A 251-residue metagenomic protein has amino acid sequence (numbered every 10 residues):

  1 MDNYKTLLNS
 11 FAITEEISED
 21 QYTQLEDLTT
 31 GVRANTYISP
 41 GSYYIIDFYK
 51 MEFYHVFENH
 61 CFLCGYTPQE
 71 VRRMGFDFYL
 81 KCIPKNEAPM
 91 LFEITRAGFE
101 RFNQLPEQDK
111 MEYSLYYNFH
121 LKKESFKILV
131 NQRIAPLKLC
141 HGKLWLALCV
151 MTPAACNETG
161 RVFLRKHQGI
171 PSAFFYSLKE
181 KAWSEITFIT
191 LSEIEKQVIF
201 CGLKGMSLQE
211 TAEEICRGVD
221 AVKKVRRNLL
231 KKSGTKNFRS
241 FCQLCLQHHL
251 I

Functional and structural regions predicted by a protein language model:
M1-E19: Short, low-complexity N-terminal regulatory "tails/caps" that precede and couple sensory modules
Q21-F78, I170-Y176: PAS-family sensory domain signal
C61-F62, L80, A88, L230: Sensory helix hotspots in PAS and closely related PAS-like folds
P68-P136: PAS-family sensory domains
R133-A147, A154-R161: Short loop/turn elements at sensory-signaling interfaces that couple input to output
P171-I194: Regulatory hinge/linker segments at domain boundaries that couple sensory/effector modules to output domains
E195-G202, F241: Short alpha-helical "packing" element that flanks the helix-turn-helix/winged-helix DNA-binding module
G205-S240: Recognition helix of helix-turn-helix DNA-binding domains
